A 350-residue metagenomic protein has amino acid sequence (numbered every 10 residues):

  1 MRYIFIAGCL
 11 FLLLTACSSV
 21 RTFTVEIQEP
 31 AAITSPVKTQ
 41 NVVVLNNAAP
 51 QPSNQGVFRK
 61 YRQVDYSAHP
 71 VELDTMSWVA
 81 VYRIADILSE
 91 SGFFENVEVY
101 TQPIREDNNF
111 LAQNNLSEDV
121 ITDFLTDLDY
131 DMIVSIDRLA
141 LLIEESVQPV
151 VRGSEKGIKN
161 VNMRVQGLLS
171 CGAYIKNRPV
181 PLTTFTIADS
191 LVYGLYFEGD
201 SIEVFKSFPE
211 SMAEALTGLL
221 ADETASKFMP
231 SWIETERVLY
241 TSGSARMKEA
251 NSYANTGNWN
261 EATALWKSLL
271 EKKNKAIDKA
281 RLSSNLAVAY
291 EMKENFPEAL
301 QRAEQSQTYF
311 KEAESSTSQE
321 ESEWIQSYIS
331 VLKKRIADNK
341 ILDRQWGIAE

Functional and structural regions predicted by a protein language model:
M1-I4: Positively charged n-region of N-terminal signal peptides that target proteins for export
L13-A16: C-terminal motif of bacterial Sec signal peptides marking the signal peptidase cleavage site
S18-T39, Y174-K275, K279-L282, M292-E350: C-terminal/domain-edge helix-coil "capping" segments
Q40-P52, Y240-T241: Short hydrophobic beta-strand segments
N46-L139, R178-V180, S315-W346, E350: N-terminal segment of the mature soluble domain
A85-L88, F94-S242: Long, contiguous interaction/recruitment modules in multidomain scaffold/adaptor proteins
S284-V288: Conserved alpha-helical positions within TPR/SEL1-like repeat arrays
